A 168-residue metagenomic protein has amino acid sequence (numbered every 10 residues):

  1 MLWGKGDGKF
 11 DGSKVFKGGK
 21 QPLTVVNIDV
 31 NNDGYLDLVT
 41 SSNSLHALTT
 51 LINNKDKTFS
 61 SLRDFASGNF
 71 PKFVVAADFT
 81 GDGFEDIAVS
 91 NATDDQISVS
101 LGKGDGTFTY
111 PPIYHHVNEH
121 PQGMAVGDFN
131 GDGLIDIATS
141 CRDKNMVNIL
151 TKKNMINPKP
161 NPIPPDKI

Functional and structural regions predicted by a protein language model:
M1-L2, A47-T50, Q96-V99, M146-I149: A short loop-to-beta-strand structural motif that recurs across blades of beta-propeller domains
W3, L23-V30, K72-F79, L101 (+1 more regions): Beta-propeller blade termini
W3-K20, I52-N69, L101-E119, T151-I168: Blade-edge motifs of beta-propeller repeat domains
Q21-L23, S44: Hinge/beta->alpha junction and helix N-cap segments in small-molecule ligand-binding domains
G34-L36, G83-E85, G133-I135: Glycine-aliphatic tripeptides that mark coil-to-beta-strand junctions in extracellular and membrane proteins
L38-S41, I87-S90, I137-S140: Hydrophobic beta-strand segments that make up the repeating blades of beta-propeller and related beta-repeat
Q122-P158: Blade-level signature of beta-propeller repeat domains, shared across WD40, Kelch, NHL, RCC1 and BNR/Asp-box propellers
